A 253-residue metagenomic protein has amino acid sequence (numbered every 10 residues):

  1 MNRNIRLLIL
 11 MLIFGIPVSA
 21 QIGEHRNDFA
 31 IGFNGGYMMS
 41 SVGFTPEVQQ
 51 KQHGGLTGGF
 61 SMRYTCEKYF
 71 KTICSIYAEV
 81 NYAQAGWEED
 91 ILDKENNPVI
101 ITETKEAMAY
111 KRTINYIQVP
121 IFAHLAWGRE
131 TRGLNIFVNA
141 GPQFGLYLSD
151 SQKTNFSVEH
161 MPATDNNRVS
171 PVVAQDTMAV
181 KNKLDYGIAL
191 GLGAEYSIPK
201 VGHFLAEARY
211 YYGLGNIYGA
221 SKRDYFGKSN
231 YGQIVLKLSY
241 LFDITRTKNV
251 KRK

Functional and structural regions predicted by a protein language model:
R3-L10: Sec-dependent signal peptide recognition, specifically the positively charged N-region followed immediately by
I16-A20: Sec/Tat signal peptide C-region and signal peptidase I cleavage site
Q21-D28, E67-C74, G128-N135, I198-H203 (+1 more regions): Short loop/turn motifs that connect adjacent beta-strands in outer-membrane beta-barrel proteins
Q21-R63, L241-D243, K253: Short glycine/proline- and aromatic-enriched beta-strand/turn motifs that initiate or cap beta-hairpins
F33-Y37, G58-Y64, Y82, V119-W127 (+4 more regions): Residues on the lipid-exposed face of transmembrane beta-strands in outer-membrane beta-barrel proteins
S41-H53, A85-Y116, Y147-D185, N216-Q233: Extracellular/periplasm-exposed beta-strand and loop segments of Gram-negative cell-envelope proteins, dominated by
H53-G59, I73-S75, Y116-P120, N135-F137 (+2 more regions): Transmembrane beta-barrel architecture of outer-membrane proteins
D185, G193-K253: Predominantly the C-terminal beta-signal and adjacent terminal strand-loop region of outer-membrane beta-barrel
